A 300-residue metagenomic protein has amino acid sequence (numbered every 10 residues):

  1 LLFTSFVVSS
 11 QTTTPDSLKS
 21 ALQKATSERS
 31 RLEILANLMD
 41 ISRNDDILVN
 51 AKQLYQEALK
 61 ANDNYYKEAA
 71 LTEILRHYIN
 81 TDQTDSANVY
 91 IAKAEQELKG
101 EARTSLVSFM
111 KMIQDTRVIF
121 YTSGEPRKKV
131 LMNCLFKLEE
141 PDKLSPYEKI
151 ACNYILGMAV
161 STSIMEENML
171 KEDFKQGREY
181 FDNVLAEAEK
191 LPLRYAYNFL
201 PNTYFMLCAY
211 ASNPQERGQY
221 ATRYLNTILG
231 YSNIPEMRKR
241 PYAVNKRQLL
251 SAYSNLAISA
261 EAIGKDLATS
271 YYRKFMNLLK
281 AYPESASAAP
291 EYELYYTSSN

Functional and structural regions predicted by a protein language model:
S5-V7: N-terminal signal peptide c-region/cleavage motif recognized by signal peptidases
S9-N300: A "functional boundary" signal
